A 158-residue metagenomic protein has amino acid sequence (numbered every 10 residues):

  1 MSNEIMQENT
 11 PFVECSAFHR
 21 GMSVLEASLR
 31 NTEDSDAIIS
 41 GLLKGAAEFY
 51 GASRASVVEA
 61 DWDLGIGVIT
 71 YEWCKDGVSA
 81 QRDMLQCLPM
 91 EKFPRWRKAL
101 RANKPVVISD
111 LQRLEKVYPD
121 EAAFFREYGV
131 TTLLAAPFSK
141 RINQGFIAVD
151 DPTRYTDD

Functional and structural regions predicted by a protein language model:
M1-A37, E48-F49: Signal-transmission linkers at sensory-effector interfaces
S2-F12, E115-P119, G145, D150-D158: Regulatory loop-to-helix N-cap segments in sensory/regulatory domains that couple ligand/signal detection
E26-E33, L42-D61, L100, F125-R126: Short regulatory alpha-helical segment in sensory/regulatory domains of signaling proteins that mediates
A47, S56-K98, K104: GAF sensory/regulatory domain recognition with acknowledged cross-activation on helical regulatory dimers
D63, F138-Q144, P152: Flexible loop/coil segments at beta-strand boundaries within sensory signal-transduction domains
R97-V106, R113-V117: Soluble sensory domains of the PAS superfamily and closely related sensory modules
S109-T132, D151: Signal-transducing coupling segments at domain and membrane junctions
T131-S139: A short, aliphatic-rich beta-strand micro-motif
